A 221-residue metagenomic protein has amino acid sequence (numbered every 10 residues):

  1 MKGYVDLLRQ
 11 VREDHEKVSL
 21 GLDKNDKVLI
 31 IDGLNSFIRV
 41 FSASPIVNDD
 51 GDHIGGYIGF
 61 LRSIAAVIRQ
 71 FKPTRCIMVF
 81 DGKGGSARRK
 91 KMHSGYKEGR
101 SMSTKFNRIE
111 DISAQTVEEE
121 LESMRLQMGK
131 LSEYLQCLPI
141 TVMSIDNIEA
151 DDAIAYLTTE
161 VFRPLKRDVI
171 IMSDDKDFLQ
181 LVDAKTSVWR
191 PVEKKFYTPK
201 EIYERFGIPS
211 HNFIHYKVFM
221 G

Functional and structural regions predicted by a protein language model:
K2-D14, L20-D168, Q180-S187, P191-K195: Noncatalytic, basic helical substrate-engagement surface that gates or grips nucleic-acid strands
T159, R163, I202-G221: Extended, structured, electrostatic nucleic-acid-contact surfaces
V169-D175: Conserved RecA-like ASCE P-loop NTPase motor core of nucleic-acid helicases/translocases
F178-L181, M220: SF2 helicase motor core recognition
F196, K200: Glycine-rich, often acidic, oxyanion-interacting loops/wings at catalytic, nucleic-acid, or phospho-protein interfaces
